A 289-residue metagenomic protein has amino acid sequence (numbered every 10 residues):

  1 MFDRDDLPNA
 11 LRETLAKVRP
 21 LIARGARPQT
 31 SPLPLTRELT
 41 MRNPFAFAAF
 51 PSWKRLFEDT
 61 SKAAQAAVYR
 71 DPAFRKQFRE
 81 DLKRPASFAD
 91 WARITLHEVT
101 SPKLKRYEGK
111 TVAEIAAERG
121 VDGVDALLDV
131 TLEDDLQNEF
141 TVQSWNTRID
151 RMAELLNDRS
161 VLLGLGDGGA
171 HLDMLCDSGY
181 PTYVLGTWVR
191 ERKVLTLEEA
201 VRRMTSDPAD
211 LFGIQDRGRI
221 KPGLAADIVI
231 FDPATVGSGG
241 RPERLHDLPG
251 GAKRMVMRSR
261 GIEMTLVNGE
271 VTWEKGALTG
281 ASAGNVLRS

Functional and structural regions predicted by a protein language model:
M1-K193: Active-site neighborhoods of metal-dependent hydrolases
R24-P28, R159, G218, A226-V229 (+1 more regions): Structural beta-strand/beta-sheet cores of well-ordered domains, especially the beta-sheet scaffolds that support
Q29, G120, D167, A200 (+4 more regions): Divalent metal-coordination and catalytic microenvironments
K105-R106, A209, R254-M257: Short loop/turn motifs at secondary-structure junctions and domain boundaries
V130-T131, M204, D227: A general structural motif at alpha-helix termini
E139-M152, L197-V201, A209-E243: Acidic, glycine-enriched loop/beta-strand segments at the rims of small-molecule binding/catalytic pockets
E154-V161, S178-Y180, I230-A277, A281-A283: C-terminal cap of metal-dependent C-N hydrolases
R192-V194, R202-T205: Glycine-rich loop-to-alpha-helix module at the N-terminal edge of alpha/beta enzyme cores
